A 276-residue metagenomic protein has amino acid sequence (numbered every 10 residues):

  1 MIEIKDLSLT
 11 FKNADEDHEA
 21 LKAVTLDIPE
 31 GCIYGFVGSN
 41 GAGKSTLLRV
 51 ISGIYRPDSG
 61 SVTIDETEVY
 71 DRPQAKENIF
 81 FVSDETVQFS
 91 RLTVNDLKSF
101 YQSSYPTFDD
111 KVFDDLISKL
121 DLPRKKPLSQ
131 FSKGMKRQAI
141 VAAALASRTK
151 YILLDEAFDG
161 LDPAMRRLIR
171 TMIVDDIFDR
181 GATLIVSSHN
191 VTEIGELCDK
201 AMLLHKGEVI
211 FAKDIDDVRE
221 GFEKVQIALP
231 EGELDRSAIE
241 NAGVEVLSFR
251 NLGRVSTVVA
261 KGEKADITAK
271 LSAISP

Functional and structural regions predicted by a protein language model:
I2-I4, L9-D199, H205: ABC transporter nucleotide-binding domains
N13, E30, L229-E231, G262-K264: Non-catalytic surface loops within mature trypsin-like serine protease
P73, F222, L271: Short, flexible helix/strand-to-coil boundary loops that buttress conserved ligand/catalytic motifs in alpha/beta
L122-R124, V246, P276: Residue-level detector of short coil/turn "hinge" positions at structural boundaries
I152-L153, E233-R236, A265-T268: Short, surface-exposed beta-strand/loop "edge" segments at domain boundaries and coil↔beta transitions
R170-K261: ABC transporter nucleotide-binding domain
R254-P276: C-terminal coupling/interaction segments
